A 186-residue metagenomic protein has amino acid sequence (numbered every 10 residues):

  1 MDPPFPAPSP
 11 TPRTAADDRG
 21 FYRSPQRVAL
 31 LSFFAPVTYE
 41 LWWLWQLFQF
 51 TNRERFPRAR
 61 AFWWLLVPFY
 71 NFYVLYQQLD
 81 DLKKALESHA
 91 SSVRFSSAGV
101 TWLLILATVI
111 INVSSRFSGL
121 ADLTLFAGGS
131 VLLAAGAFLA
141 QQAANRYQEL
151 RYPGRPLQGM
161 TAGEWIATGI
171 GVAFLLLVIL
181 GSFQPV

Functional and structural regions predicted by a protein language model:
D2-F117, L133-V172: Membrane-interface extramembranous regions at the lipid-water interface
S115-A121, Q184-V186: Membrane interfacial helix motifs at helix-loop boundaries and amphipathic/re-entrant anchors
D122-L133: Alpha-helical transmembrane segments of polytopic membrane proteins
L175-V186: Juxtamembrane boundary at the C-terminal end of a transmembrane helix
